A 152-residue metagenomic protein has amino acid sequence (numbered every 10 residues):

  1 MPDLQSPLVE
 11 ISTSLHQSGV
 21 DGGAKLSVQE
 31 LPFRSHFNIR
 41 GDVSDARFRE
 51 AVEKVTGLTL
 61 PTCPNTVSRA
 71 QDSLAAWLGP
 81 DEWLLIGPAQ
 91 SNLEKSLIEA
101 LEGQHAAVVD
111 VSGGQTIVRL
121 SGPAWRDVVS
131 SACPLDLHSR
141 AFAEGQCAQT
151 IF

Functional and structural regions predicted by a protein language model:
M1-F152: Basic, glycine/lysine-rich polyanion-binding surfaces/domains
